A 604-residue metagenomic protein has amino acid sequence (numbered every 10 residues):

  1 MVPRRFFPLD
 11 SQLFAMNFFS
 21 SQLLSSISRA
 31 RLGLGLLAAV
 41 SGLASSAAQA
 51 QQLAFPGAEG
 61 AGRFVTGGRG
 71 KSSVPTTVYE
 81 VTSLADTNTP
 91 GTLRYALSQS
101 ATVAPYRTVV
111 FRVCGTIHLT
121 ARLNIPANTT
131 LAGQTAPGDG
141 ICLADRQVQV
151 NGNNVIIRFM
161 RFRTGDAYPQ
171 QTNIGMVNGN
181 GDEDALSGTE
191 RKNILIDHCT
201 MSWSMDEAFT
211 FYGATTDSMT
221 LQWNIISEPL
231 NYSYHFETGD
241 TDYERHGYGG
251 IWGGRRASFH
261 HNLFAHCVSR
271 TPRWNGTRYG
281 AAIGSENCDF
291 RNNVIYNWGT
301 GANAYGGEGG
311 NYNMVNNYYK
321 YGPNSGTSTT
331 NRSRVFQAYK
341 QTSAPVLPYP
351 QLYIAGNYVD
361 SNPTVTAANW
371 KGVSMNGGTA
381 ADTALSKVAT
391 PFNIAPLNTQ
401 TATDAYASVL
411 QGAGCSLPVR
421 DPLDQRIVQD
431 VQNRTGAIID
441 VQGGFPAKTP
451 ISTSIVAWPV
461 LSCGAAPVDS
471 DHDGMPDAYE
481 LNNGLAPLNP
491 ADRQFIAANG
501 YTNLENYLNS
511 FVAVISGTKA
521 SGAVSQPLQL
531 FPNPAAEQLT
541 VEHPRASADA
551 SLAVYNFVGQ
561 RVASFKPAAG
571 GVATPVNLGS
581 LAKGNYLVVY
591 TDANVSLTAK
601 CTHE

Functional and structural regions predicted by a protein language model:
M1-L9, K519-F531, A535-E604: C-terminal outer-membrane/trafficking sorting elements
F55-V109: Acidic Gly/Asp/Thr-rich repetitive segments characteristic of extracellular carbohydrate-active and adhesion proteins
L97, R122-N124, I141-N151, P169-Q170 (+9 more regions): Glycine-rich beta-solenoid repeat tracts in large extracellular/virion proteins
I117-G253: Right-handed parallel beta-helix
R273, R278, G284-I451: Extracellular beta-rich repeat passengers
S452-S516: Extracellular calcium-associated, cysteine-rich motifs in secreted modular proteins
